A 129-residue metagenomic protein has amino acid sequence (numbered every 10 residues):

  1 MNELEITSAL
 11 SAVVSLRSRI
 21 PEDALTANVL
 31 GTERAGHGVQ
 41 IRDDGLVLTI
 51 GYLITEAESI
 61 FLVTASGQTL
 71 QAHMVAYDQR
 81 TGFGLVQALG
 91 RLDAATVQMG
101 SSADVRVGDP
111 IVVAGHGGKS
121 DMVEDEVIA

Functional and structural regions predicted by a protein language model:
M1-A12, E33, L46, V105: N-terminal targeting leaders that route proteins to membranes or the secretory/organellar pathways
M1-S8, L16, A57, K119-V123: C-terminal cap/linker of serine protease catalytic domains
E5-I6, L30, V39, M74-A76: Replace "in large, NTP-powered and nucleic-acid-processing enzymes" with "in large, NTP-powered factors and other
S8-V29, V113: A short, Trp-centered hydrophobic/proline-enriched beta-strand micro-motif
P21-D23, A35, R42-V123: Conserved active-site neighborhood of the chymotrypsin/trypsin-like protease fold
E124-A129: Short, compositionally biased
